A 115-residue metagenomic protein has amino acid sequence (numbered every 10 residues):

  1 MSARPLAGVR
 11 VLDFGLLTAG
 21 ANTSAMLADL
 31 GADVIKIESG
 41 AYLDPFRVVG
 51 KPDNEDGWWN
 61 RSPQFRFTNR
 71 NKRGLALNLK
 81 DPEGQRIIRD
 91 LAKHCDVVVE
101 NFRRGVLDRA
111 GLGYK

Functional and structural regions predicted by a protein language model:
M1-K115: N-terminal helix-loop segment corresponding to the beta1-alpha1 unit of nucleotide/adenylate-binding folds
